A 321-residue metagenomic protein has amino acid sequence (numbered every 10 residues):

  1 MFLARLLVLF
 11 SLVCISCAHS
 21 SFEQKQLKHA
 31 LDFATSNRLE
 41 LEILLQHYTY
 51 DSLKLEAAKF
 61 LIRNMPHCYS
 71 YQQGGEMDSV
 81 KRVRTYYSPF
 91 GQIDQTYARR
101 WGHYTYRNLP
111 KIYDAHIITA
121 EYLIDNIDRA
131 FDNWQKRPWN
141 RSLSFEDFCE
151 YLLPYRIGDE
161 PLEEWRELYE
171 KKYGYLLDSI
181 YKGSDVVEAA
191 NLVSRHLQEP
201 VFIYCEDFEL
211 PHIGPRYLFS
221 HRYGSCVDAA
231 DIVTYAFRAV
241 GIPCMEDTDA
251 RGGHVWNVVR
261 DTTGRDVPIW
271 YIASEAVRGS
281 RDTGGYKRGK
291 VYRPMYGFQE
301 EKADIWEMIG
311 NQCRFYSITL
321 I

Functional and structural regions predicted by a protein language model:
F2-L9: Sec-dependent signal peptide recognition, specifically the positively charged N-region followed immediately by
C17-H19: N-terminal Sec signal peptide cleavage junction
L27-L41: N-terminal module-boundary/linker segments of secreted carbohydrate-active enzymes
L31, Y175, S179-D185, A189-R195 (+2 more regions): Hydrophobic/aromatic-rich core segments of domains that either
R38-E40, A58-S79, V83-T105, L109 (+2 more regions): Catalytic domains of carbohydrate-active enzymes that cleave complex glycans
E42-I43, D51-H221: Secondary-structure boundary elements
